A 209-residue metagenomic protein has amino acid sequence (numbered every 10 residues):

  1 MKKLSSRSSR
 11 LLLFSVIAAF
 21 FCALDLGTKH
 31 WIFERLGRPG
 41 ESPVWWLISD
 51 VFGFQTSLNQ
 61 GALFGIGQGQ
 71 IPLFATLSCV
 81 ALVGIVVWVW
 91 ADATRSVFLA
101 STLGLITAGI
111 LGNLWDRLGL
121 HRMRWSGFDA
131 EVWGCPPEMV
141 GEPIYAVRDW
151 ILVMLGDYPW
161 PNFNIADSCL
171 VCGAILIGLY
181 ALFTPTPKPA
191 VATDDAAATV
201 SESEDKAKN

Functional and structural regions predicted by a protein language model:
M1-N209: Alpha-helical transmembrane bundles and membrane-interface segments of multipass inner-membrane proteins
